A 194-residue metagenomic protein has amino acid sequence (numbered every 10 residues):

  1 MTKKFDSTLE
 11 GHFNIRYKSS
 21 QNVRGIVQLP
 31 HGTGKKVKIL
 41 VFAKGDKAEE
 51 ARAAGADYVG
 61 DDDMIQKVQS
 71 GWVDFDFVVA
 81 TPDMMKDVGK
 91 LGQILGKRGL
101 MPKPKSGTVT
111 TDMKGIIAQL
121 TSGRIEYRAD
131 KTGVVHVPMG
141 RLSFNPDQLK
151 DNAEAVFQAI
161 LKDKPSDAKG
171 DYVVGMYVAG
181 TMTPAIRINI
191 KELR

Functional and structural regions predicted by a protein language model:
M1-E49: Translation machinery proteins
F5-L9, D163-G175: Flexible, glycine/charged-enriched surface loops at secondary-structure junctions
F13, A43, T81-P82, M139-R141 (+2 more regions): Flexible glycine-/small-residue-rich
P30-T33, S70, E126-A129, D167-G170: Replace "in large, NTP-powered and nucleic-acid-processing enzymes" with "in large, NTP-powered factors and other
I39-A56, D62-M64, M85-D87: Ordered, amphipathic secondary-structure segments that act as subunit-interaction surfaces in large macromolecular
A51, G96, V178: Residue-level signature of catalytic and energy-coupling elements of molecular machines, predominantly ATP/GTP-dependent
Y58-L161: Long, charge-patterned amphipathic alpha-helical coiled-coil/hairpin "stalk" segments used as oligomerization
D167, R187-R194: Intrinsically disordered, compositionally biased charged tails
